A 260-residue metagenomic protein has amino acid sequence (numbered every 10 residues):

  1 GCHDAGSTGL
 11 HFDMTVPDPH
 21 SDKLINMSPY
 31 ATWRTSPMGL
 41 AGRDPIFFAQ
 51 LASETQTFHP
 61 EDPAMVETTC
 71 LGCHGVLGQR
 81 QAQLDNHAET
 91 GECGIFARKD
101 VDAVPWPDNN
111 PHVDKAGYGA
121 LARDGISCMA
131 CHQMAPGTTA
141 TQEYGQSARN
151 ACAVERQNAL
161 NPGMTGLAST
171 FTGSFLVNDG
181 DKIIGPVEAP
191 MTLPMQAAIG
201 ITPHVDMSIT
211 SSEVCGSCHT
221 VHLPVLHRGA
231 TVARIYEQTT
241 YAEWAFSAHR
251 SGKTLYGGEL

Functional and structural regions predicted by a protein language model:
G1-D124, P136-T210, G216-G258: Sequence context of c-type cytochrome heme-c attachment sites
S127: Structural signature of FAD isoalloxazine-binding scaffolds in flavoprotein oxidoreductases
A130: Ca2+-coordinating acidic residues in Ca2+-binding motifs
